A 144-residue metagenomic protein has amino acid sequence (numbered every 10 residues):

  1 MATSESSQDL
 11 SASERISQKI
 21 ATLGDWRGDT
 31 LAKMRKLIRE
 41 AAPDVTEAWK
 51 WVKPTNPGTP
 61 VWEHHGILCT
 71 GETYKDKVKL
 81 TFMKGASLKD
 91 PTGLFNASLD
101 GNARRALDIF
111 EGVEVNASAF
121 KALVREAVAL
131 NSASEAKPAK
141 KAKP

Functional and structural regions predicted by a protein language model:
M1-P144: Charge-dense, helix-prone N-terminal extensions
